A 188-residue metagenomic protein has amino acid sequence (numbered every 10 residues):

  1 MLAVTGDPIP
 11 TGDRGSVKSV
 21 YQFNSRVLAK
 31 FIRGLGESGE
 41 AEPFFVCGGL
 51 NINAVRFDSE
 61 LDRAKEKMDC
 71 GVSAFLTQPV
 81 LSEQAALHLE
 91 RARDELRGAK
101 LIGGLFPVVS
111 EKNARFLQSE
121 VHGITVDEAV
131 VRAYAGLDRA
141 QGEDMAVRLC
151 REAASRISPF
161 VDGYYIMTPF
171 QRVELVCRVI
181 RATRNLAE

Functional and structural regions predicted by a protein language model:
L2, G6, S19-G39, G49-A54 (+3 more regions): Active-site pocket-lining/capping segments in soluble small-molecule metabolic enzymes
L2-V4, S73-E83, D144, Y165-T168: Catalytic beta/alpha-barrel core
P8-L35, R56-S59, P79-L96, Q171-A182: Active-site-adjacent beta->alpha loops and helix N-cap segments on the catalytic face of soluble alpha/beta enzymes
I9-K18, V46-I52, C70-F75: Active-site-proximal beta-alpha loop/turn segments in soluble metabolic enzymes
F31-F44, C70, E152-G163: A structural motif corresponding to the C-terminal end of an alpha-helix and its immediate exit/capping segment
R56-K67, A146-R156: Short, acidic/polar
K67, G71, G103, Y164: Conserved, mostly hydrophobic/aromatic
A153-A154, V161-L175, A182-A187: Extended, histidine- and acidic-residue-enriched regions that form the cofactor-binding/catalytic faces
